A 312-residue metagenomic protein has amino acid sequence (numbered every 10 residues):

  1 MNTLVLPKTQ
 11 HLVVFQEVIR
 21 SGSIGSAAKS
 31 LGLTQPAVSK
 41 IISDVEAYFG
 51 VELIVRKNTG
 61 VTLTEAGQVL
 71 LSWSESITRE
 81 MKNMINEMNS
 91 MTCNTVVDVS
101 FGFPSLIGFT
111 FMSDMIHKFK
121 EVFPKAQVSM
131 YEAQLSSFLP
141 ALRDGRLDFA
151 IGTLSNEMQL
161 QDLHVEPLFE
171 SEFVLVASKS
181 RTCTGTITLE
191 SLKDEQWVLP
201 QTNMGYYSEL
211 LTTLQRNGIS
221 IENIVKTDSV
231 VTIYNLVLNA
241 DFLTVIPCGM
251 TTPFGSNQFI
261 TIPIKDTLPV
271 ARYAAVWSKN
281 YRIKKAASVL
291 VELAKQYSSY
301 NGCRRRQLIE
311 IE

Functional and structural regions predicted by a protein language model:
L4-L6, S72, D114-K118, S136-F173 (+2 more regions): Short beta-strand-centered segments that line the small-molecule binding cleft or hinge of alpha/beta clamshell
Q16-T34: Short helix-boundary/capping micro-motifs
E46-E65: A short LG(V/I)-centered, amphipathic sequence patch enriched for acidic residue(s) preceding the LG motif
Y48-F49, L70-T92: Alpha-helical linker/hinge and terminal dimerization helices associated with HTH transcriptional regulators
T92-C93, L163-W197: Flexible hinge/capping segments at coil-to-helix
V96-E157, T227: Central regulatory/effector-binding core of bacterial HTH transcription factors
T110, C183, E195-N217, I283-V291 (+1 more regions): Secondary-structure junction motif
Q134-L147, T153, G205-T261: Hydrophobic hinge/microswitch elements
